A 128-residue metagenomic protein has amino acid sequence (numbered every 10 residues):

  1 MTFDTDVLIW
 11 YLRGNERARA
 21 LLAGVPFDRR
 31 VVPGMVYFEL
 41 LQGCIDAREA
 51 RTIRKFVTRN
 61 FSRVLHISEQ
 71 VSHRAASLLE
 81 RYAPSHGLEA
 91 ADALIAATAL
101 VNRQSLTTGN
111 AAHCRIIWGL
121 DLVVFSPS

Functional and structural regions predicted by a protein language model:
M1-V32, Q42-K55, S128: Short, well-structured N-terminal submotif of metal-dependent ribonuclease cores
D4-T5, L40, A75, A99 (+1 more regions): Generic structural signal for small/hydrophobic residues in well-ordered secondary structure, especially within
V7-L8, V36, V71, L94-I95 (+1 more regions): Alpha-helix capping/helix-boundary segments
L8-I9, F38-L41, R115, V123: Nucleotide phosphate-binding site architecture
A18-R19, P33, Y37, A50 (+2 more regions): A general structural signal for well-ordered alpha-helical segments in protein cores
P26, N60, I117-W118: Short, structured coil segments at secondary-structure junctions
R63-G109: Active-site neighborhoods of divalent-metal-dependent phosphate/nucleic-acid chemistry enzymes
A96, L100-S128: Acidic, PIN/NYN-like endoribonuclease modules and their adjacent C-terminal/linker elements
